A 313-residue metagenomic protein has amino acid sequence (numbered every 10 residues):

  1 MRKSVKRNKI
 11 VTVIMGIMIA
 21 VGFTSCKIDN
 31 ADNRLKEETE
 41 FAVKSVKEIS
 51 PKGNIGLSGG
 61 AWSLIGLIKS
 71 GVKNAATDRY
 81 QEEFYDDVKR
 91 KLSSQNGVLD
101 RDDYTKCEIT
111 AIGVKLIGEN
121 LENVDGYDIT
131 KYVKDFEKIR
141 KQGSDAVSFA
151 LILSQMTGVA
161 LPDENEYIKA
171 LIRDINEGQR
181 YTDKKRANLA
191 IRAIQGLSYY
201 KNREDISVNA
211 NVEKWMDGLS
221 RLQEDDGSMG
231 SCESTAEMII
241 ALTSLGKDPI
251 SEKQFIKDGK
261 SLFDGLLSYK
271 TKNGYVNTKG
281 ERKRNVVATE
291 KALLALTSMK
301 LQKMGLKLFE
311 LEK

Functional and structural regions predicted by a protein language model:
M1-R7: N-terminal secretory signal peptides that target proteins for export/translocation
R2, C26-K313: Preference for long, amphipathic alpha-helical scaffolds in soluble/luminal domains and all-alpha bundles
R7-I28: Sec-dependent N-terminal signal peptides of Gram-positive bacterial secreted proteins and lipoproteins
